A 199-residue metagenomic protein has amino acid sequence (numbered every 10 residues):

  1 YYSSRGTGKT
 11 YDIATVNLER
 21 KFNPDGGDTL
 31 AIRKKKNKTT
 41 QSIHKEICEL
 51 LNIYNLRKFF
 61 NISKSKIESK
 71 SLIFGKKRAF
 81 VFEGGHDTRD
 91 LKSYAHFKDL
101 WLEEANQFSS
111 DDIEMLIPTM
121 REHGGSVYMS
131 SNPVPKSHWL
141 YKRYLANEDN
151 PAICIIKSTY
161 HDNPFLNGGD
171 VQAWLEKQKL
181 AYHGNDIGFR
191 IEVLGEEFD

Functional and structural regions predicted by a protein language model:
Y1-D199: Phosphate/NTP-binding elements of NTP-utilizing enzymes
